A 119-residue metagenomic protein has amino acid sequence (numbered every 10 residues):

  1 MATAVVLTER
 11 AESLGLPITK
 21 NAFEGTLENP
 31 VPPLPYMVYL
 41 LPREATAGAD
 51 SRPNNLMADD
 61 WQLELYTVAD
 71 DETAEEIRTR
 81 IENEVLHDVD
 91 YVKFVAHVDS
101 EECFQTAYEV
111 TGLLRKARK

Functional and structural regions predicted by a protein language model:
M1-S51, E72-E76: Small/polar-rich, solvent-exposed N-terminal microdomains that initiate assembly or binding
L7, A11, I18, L63-L65 (+2 more regions): Hydrophobic beta-strand residues in large extracellular and virion-surface proteins
P30, N54, D99-E101: Sterically constrained small-residue positions within well-ordered secondary structures of folded domains
R43-A45, A69-D71, L114-R118: Residues that cap or initiate secondary-structure elements
A47-N54, A117-K119: Short, basic, helix/turn surface patches
R52-A58, R78-I81: Short intrinsically disordered coil segments
N55-A69, E102-R115: Oligomerization/assembly interface segments of phage tail-like spikes and tubes
E76-K119: Acidic-leaning, charged glycine-interspersed low-complexity segments
